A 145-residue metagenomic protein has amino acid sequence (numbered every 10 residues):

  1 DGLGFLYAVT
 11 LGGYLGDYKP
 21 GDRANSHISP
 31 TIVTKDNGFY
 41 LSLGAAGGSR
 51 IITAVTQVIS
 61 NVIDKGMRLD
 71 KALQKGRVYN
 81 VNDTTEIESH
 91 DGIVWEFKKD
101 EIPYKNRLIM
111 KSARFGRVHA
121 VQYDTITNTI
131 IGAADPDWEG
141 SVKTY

Functional and structural regions predicted by a protein language model:
D1-S112: Proteins synthesized as precursors that undergo proteolytic processing into mature forms
G92-Y145: Cofactor-centric catalytic regions
